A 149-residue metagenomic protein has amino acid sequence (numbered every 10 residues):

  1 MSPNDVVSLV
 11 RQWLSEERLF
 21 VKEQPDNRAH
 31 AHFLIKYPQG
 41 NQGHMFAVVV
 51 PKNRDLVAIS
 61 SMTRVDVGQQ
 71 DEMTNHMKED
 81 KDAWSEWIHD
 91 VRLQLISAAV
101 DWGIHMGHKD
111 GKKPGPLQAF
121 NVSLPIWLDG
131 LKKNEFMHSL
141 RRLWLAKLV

Functional and structural regions predicted by a protein language model:
M1-S61: Charge-rich, low-complexity N-terminal segments
L9-V21, I88-L95, A99, G103 (+1 more regions): Hydrophobic, Leu/Ile/Phe/Ala-enriched alpha-helical segments that form helix-helix packing faces
D55-S60, G115-L128: Glycine-rich, often proline-containing surface loops adjacent to acidic residues and nearby aromatics that form
T63-A119: Short, internal acidic amphipathic alpha-helical interface segments that mediate docking to partner proteins
V65-V67, I126-K133: A generic structural motif
K113-G115, D129-F136: Short capping loops/turns at secondary-structure boundaries
E135-V149: Mixed-charge, glycine-accented linear interaction segment located at domain edges/termini
